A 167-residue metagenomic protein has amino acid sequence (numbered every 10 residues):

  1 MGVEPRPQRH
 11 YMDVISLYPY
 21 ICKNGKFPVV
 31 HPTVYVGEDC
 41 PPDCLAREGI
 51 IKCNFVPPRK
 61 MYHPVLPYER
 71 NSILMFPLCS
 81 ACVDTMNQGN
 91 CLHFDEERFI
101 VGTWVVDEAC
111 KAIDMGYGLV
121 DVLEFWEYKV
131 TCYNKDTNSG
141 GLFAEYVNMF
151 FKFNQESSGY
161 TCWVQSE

Functional and structural regions predicted by a protein language model:
M1-E167: Conserved acidic
